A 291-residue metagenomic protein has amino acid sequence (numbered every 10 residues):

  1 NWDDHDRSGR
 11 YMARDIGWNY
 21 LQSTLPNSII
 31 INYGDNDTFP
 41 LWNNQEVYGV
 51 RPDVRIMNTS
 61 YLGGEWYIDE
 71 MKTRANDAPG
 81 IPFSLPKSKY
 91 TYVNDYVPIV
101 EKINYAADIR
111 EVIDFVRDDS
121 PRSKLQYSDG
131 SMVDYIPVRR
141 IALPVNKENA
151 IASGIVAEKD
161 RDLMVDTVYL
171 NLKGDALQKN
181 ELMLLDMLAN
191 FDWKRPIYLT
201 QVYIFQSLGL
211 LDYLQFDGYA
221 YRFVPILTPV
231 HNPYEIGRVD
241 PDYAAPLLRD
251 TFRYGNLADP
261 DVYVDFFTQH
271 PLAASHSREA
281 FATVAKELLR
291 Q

Functional and structural regions predicted by a protein language model:
N1-N27, F39-Q291: ER/secretory pathway lumenal C-terminal domains and tails of membrane proteins involved in glycoprotein biogenesis
